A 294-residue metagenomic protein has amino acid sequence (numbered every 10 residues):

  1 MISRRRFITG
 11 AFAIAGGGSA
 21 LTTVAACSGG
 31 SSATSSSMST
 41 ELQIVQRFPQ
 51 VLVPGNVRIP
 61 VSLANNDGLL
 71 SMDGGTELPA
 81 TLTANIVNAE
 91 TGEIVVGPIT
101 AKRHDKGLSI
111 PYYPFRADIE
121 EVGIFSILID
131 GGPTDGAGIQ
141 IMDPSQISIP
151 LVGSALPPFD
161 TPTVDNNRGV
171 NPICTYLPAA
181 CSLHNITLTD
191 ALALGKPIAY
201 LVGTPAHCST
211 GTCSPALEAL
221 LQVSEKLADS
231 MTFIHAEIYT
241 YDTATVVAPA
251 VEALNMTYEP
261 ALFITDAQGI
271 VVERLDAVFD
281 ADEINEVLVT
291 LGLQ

Functional and structural regions predicted by a protein language model:
R6-C27: N-terminal export signals
G10, S36-A193: Non-globular targeting/processing and membrane-anchoring segments
V24-S36: Bacterial lipoprotein signal-peptidase II cleavage site
A193-H207: Short active-site neighborhood of thiol/selenol oxidoreductases, capturing the structured segment around
G211-E225: Typically the conserved alpha-helix immediately C-terminal to a functionally engaged Cys/Sec in thioredoxin-like
I238-Y258: Thioredoxin-like thiol-disulfide oxidoreductase module
P260-E273: A short, hydrophobic beta-strand/beta-hairpin element that forms part of a small beta-sheet core
D276-Q294: Thiol-/selenol-based redox modules, centered on thioredoxin-like and closely related oxidoreductase domains
